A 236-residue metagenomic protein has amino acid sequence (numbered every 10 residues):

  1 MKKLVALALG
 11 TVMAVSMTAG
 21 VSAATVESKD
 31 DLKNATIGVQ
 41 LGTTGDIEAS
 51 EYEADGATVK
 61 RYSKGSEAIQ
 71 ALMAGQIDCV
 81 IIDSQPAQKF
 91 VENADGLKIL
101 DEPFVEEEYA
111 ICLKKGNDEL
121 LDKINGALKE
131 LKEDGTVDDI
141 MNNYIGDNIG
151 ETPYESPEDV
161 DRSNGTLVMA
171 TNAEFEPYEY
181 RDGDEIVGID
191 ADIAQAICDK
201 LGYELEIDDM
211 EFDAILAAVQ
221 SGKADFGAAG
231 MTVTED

Functional and structural regions predicted by a protein language model:
V15-E27: Sec-dependent signal peptide cleavage junction
A24-D31, A94-V105, K115, Q195 (+1 more regions): Acidic, polar ligand-binding/catalytic clefts
A24-G65, S84-Q88, M169-P177, I186-D199 (+1 more regions): Bilobed "Venus flytrap"/periplasmic-binding protein-like clamshell domains and structurally analogous long
A24-T25, L41-T44, K60-A74, E107 (+2 more regions): Short helix-initiation/N-cap motifs at beta->coil->alpha
L32, L72-M73, I111, I124 (+2 more regions): Hydrophobic residues within well-ordered alpha-helices
T43, A110-G150, D192-Q195, D199-K200: Extended ligand-binding regions for polar small-molecule ligands
T58-R61, C79, K123, D139 (+1 more regions): Extracytoplasmic small-molecule ligand-binding "clamshell" domains of the periplasmic binding protein/Venus flytrap
S84, Q88-N125, E151-S156, V160 (+1 more regions): Periplasmic-binding protein-like
